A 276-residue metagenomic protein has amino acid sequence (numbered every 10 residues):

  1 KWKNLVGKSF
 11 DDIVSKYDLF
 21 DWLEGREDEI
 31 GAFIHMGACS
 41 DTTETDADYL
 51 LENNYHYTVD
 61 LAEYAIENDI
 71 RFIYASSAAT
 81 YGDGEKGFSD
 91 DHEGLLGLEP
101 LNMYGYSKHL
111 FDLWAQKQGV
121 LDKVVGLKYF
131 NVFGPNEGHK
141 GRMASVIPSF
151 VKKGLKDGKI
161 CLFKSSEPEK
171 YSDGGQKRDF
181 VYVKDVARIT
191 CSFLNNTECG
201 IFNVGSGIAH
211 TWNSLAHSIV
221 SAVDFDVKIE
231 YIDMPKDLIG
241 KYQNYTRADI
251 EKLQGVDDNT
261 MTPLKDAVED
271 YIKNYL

Functional and structural regions predicted by a protein language model:
K3-D11: Short, conserved SAM-binding/catalytic segment of Class I S-adenosyl-L-methionine-dependent methyltransferases
G7, K16-N53: NAD(P)H-binding glycine-rich loop region in Rossmannoid oxidoreductase-like domains and their noncatalytic homologs
E52, H56-D60, E67, R71 (+2 more regions): Catalytic helix-loop patch of NAD(P)-dependent Rossmann-fold dehydrogenases
N53-H56, N102, G141-S145, R178-K184 (+3 more regions): Residue-level signal for the nucleotide or nucleotide-sugar donor/cofactor binding architecture
K86, L113-A187, C191-S192, S218-V220: NAD(P)-dependent short-chain dehydrogenase/reductase
V132-N136, L162-R178, F202-H210, I232-M234 (+2 more regions): Glycine-rich Rossmann NAD(P)(H)-binding loop
G154-K156, I189-L238: Mid/C-terminal beta-alpha module of Rossmann-like enzyme folds, strongest in SDR-family dehydrogenases/epimerases
E251, P263-L276: Amphipathic terminal alpha-helices
